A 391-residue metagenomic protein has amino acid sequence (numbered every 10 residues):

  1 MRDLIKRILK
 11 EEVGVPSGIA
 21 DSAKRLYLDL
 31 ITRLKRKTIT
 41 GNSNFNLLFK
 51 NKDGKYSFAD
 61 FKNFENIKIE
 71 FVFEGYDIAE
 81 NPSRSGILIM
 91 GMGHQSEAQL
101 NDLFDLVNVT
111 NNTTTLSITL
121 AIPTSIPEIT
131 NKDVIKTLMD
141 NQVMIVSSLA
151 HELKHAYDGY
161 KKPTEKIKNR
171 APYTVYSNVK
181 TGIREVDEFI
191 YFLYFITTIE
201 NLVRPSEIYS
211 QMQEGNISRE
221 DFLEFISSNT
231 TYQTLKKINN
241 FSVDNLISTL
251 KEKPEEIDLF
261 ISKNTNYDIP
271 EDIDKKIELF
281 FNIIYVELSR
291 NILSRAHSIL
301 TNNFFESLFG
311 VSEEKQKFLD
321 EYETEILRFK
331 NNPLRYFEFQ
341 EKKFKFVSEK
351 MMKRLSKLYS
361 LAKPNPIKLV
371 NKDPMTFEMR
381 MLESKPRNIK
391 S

Functional and structural regions predicted by a protein language model:
M1-V13: Short acidic, low-complexity intrinsically disordered linear motifs used for protein-protein interactions
G14-N111: Predominantly extracellular/secreted Zn2+-dependent metalloproteases
G18, P205-P386: Pan-zinc metallopeptidase signature
L88-V143, L153-G159: Active-site scaffold of zinc-dependent metalloenzymes
V143, G159-L193: Post-HEXXH active-site segment of zinc metalloproteases
F189-R204: Active-site metal-coordination segments of metallo-dependent hydrolases
N388-S391: Short acidic DE-rich linear segments
